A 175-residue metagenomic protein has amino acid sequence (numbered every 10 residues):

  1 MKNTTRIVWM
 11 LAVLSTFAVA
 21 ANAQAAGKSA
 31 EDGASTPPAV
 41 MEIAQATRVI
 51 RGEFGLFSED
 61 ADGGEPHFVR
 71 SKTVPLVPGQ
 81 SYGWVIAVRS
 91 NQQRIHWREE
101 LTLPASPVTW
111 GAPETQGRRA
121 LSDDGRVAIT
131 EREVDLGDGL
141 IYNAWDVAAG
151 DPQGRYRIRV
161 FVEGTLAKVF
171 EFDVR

Functional and structural regions predicted by a protein language model:
M1-R6: Positively charged n-region of N-terminal signal peptides that target proteins for export
V8-A18: Bacterial N-terminal signal peptides
A20-G27: Boundary at the C-terminal end of the N-terminal hydrophobic targeting segment
S29-V147, F161, A167-V169: Contiguous segments within soluble domain cores/interaction surfaces
R94, Q153-R155: Extracellular Ig-like/FN3 beta-sandwich strand-entry sites
A148-P152: Surface-exposed, short loops/turns at beta-strand junctions within beta-sandwich domains
Y156-V160: A short tyrosine-centered beta-strand micro-motif
F172-R175: Short beta-strand edge segments in extracellular beta-sheet folds
